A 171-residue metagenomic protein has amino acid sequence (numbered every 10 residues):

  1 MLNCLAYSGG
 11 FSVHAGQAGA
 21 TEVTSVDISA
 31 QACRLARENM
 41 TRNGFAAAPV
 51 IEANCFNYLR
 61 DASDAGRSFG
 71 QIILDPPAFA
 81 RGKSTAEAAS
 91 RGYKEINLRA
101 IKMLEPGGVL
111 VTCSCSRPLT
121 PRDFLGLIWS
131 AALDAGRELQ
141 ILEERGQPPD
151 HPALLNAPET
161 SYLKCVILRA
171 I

Functional and structural regions predicted by a protein language model:
M1-Y7: Conserved class I S-adenosyl-L-methionine
S8-T21: Conserved SAM-binding loop of SAM-dependent methyltransferases across substrates and taxa, primarily the Class I
A15, A36, A100: Class I S-adenosylmethionine-dependent transferase superfamily signal
E22-D27: Conserved SAM-binding motif I beta-strand of class I
Q31-I73, F79: S-adenosyl-L-methionine
A32, F69-R99: Mobile active-site "lid"/loop adjacent to the S-adenosyl-L-methionine
S68, E95, V109-I171: C-terminal catalytic and target-recognition region of SAM-dependent MTase-like enzymes, primarily methyltransferases
L104-P106: Helix-to-beta-strand junctions that scaffold the AdoMet/dcAdoMet cofactor pocket in Class I SAM-dependent enzymes
